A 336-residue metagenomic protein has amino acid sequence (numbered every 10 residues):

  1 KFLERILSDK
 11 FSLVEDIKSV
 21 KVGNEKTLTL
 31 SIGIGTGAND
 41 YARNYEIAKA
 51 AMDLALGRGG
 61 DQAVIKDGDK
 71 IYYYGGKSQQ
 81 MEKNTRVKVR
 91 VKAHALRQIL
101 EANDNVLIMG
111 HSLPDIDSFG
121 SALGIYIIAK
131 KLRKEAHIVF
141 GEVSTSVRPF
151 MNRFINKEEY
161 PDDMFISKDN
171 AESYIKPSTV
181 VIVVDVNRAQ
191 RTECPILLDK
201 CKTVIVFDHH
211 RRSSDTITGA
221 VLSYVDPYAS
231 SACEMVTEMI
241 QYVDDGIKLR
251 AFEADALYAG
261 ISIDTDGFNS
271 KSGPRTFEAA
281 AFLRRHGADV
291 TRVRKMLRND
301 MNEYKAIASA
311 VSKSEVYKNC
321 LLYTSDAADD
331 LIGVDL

Functional and structural regions predicted by a protein language model:
L3-V14, G37-G60: Catalytic-core segments of nucleotide cyclases and related cyclic-nucleotide turnover enzymes
L13-N24: Short catalytic/binding micro-motifs of nucleotide second-messenger systems
G23-K49, Q62-D67: A short glycine-enriched loop-to-beta-strand structural element that forms part of the catalytic core of nucleotide
A42, D67-N103: C-di-GMP signaling machinery
R90, E101-P114, S121-K134, R211-S325: A structured phosphate/pyrophosphate-recognition subdomain
L107-A171: Anionic-ligand anchoring segments at beta-strand to alpha-helix junctions in alpha/beta enzyme folds, i.e., glycine
D162-G219: Active-site cofactor/cluster-binding pocket
Y323-D335: Single conserved hydrophobic/aromatic residue that forms the stacking wall/gate of nucleotide- or nucleobase-binding
